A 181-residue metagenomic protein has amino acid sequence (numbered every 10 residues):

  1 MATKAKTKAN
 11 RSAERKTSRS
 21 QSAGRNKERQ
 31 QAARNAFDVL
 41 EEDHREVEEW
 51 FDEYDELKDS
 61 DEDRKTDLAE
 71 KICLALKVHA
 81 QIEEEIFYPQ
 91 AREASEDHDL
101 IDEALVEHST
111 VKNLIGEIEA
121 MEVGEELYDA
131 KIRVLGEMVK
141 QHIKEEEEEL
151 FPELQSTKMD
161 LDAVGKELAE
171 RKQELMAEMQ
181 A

Functional and structural regions predicted by a protein language model:
M1-A181: Small-residue-biased structural context
